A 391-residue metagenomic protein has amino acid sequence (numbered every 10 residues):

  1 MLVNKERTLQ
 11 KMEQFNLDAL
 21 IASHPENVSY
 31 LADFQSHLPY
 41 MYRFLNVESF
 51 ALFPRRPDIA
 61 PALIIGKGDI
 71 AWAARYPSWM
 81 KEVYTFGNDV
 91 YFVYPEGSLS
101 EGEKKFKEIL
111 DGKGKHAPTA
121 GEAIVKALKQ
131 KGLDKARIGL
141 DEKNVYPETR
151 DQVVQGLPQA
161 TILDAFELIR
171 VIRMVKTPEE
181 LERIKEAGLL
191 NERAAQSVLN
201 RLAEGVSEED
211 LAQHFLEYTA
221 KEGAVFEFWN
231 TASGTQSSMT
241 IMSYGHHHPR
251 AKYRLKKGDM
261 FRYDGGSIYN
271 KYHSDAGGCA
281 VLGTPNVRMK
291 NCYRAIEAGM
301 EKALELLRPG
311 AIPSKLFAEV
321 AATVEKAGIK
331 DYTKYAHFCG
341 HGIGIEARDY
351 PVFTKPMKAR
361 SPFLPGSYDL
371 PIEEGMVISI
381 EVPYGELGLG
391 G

Functional and structural regions predicted by a protein language model:
M1-G391: Active-site neighborhoods and metal-handling regions in enzymes and metal-associated proteins
